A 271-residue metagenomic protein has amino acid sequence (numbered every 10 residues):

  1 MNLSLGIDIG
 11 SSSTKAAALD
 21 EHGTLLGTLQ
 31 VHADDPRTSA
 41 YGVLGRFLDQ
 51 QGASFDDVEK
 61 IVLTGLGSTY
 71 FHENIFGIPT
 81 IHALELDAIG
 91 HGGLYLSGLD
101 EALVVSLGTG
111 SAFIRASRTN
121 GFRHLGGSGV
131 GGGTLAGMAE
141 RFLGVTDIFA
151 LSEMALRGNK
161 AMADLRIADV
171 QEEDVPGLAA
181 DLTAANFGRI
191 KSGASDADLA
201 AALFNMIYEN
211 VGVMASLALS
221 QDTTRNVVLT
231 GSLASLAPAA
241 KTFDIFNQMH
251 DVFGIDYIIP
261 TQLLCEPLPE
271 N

Functional and structural regions predicted by a protein language model:
L3-G42, F122: Short glycine-rich, Thr/Ser-proximal phosphate-binding strand/loop in the N-terminal lobe of ATP-dependent enzymes
G27-A33, D49-E85, S97, G121-H124: Short beta-strand-loop/turn "lid" adjacent to the catalytic site in phosphate-handling enzymes
L44-E59, M214-N226: Phosphate/pyrophosphate-binding loops at sites that engage ATP/ADP/AMP, CoA/4′-phosphopantetheine, polyphosphate
L63-T69, L217-F246, Q262: Glycine-rich phosphate-binding loops at beta-strand->alpha-helix junctions
F71-V105, G110, I114-N120, P267-N271: Conserved phosphate-binding catalytic cores of ATP/NTP-utilizing and phosphoryl-transfer enzymes
H91-L96, L135-A139, Q248-N271: Glycine-rich phosphate-binding/hydrolytic loop that grips phosphoryl groups
N120-E172: Glycine-rich phosphate-binding loop plus the immediately following alpha-helix
P176-V227, L233-L236: Adenine-nucleotide phosphate-binding core of ATP-dependent small-molecule kinases
